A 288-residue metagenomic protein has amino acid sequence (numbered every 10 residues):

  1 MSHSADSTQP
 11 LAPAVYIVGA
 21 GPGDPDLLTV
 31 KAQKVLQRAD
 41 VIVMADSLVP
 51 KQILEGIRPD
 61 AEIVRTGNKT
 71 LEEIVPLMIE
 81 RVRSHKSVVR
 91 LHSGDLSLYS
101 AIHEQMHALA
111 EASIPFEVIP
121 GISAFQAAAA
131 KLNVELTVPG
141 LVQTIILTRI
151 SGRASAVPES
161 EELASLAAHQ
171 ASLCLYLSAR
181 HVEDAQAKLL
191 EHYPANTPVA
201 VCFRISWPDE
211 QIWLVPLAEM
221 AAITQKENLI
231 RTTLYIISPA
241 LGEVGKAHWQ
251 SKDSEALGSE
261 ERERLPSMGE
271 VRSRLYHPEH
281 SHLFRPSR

Functional and structural regions predicted by a protein language model:
M1-I122, A127, A221: Class I S-adenosyl-L-methionine
S2-H3, P13-V15, E73, R83-V88 (+1 more regions): A contiguous loop/helix-start segment that scaffolds small-molecule binding in enzyme catalytic cores
S7-T8, Q33, E55, E80 (+4 more regions): Short secondary-structure boundary/capping segments
P13, D24, D95-H169, W213-L214 (+1 more regions): Class I SAM-dependent methyltransferase SAM-binding "motif I" and its flanking Rossmann-like core
M44-D46, H92, R149, L177 (+1 more regions): Short beta-strand/turn micro-motifs composed of small residues that flank or help shape donor/cofactor-binding pockets
P50-K51, L71-E72, S123-A127, T144-L147 (+3 more regions): Short gly/pro/ser/thr-enriched loop/turn and capping motifs at secondary-structure boundaries
